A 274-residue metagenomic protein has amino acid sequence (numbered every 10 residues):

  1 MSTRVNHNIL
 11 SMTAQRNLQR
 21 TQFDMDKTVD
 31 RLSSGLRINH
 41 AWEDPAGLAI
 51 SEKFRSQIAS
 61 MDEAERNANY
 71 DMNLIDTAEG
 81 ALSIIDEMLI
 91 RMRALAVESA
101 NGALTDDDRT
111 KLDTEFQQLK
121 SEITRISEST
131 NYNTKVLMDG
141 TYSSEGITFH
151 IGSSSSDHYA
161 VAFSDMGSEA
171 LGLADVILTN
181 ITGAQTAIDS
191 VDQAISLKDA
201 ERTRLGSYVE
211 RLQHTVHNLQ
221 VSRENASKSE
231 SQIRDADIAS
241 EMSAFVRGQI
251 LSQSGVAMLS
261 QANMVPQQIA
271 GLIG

Functional and structural regions predicted by a protein language model:
M1-G274: Primary detection of the long, small/polar-rich alpha-helical "axial" segments characteristic of bacterial flagellar
